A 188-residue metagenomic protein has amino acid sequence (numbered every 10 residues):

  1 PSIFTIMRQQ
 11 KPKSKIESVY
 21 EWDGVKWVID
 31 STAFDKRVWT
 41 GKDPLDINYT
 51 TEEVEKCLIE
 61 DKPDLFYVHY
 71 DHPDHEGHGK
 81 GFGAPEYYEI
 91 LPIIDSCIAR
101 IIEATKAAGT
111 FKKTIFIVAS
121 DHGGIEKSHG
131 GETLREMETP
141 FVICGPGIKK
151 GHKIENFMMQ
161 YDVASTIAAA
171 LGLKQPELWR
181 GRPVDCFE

Functional and structural regions predicted by a protein language model:
P1, P44-N48, P85-D95, I154-Y161 (+1 more regions): Soluble non-cytosolic domains of exported or imported proteins
P1-D61, A169, R182-F187: Active-site-proximal alpha/beta segments of enzymes that process anionic O-linked groups
T5, Q9, E52, K56 (+6 more regions): Solvent-exposed, polar/charged alpha-helical surfaces in well-ordered, non-transmembrane soluble domains, broadly
M7, S18, D64-D71, I98 (+3 more regions): Beta-strand elements within well-structured catalytic alpha/beta cores of enzymes that handle phosphate/sulfate esters
W22-K26, H72-E76, H122-E126, G147-K149: Solvent-exposed loop/turn segments at secondary-structure junctions within structured extracellular/periplasmic domains
K26-K36, E55-S96, R100: Active-site His/acidic residue clusters
I90-T133, I167: Metal-dependent active-site segment of extracytoplasmic phospho-/sulfohydrolases and closely related
E132-K174: Substrate-binding rim/cap in mid-to-C-terminal beta-strand-loop elements of soluble/periplasmic
